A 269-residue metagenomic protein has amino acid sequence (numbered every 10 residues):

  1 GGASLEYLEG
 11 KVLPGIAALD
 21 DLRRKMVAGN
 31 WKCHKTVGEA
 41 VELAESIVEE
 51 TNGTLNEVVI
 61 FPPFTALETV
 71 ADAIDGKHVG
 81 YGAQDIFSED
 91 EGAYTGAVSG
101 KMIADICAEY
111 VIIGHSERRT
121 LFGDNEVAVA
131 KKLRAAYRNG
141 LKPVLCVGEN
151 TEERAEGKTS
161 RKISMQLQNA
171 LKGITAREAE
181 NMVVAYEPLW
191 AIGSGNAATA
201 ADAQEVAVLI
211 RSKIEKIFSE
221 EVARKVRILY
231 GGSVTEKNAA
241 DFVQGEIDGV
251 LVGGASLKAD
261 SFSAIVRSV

Functional and structural regions predicted by a protein language model:
G1-V269: Active-site loop-to-helix "anion-binding N-cap" substructures in soluble metabolic enzymes
